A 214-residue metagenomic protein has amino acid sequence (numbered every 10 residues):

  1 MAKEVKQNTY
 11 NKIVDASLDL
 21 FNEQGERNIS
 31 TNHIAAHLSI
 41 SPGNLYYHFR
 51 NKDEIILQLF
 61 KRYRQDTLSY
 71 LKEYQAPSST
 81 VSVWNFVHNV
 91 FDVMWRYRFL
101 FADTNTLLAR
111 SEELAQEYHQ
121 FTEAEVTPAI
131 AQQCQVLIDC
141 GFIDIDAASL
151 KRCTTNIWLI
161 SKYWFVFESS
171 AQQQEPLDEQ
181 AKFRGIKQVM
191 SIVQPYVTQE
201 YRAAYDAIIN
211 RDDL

Functional and structural regions predicted by a protein language model:
T9, I13-A16, C153: N-terminal positioning helix adjacent to the helix-turn-helix/winged-helix DNA-binding module
K12, L20-Q58: Helix-turn-helix
K61-T67: Short, basic, alpha-helical segments at the C-terminal edge of helix-turn-helix-like DNA-binding modules
L71-Q75, F101-L108, G141, E168-Q172: Secondary-structure edge/capping motif, primarily at the C-terminal ends of alpha-helices and the immediately following
K72-L100: Hydrophobic alpha-helical connector segments
W95-Q116, A131-Q135: Amphipathic alpha-helical segments used for helix-helix packing
L114-C140, K151-V166, F183-P195: Amphipathic alpha-helical packing segments from all-alpha helical-bundle domains
T155, V166-L214: C-terminal peripheral helix-coil segments that are non-catalytic and often amphipathic
